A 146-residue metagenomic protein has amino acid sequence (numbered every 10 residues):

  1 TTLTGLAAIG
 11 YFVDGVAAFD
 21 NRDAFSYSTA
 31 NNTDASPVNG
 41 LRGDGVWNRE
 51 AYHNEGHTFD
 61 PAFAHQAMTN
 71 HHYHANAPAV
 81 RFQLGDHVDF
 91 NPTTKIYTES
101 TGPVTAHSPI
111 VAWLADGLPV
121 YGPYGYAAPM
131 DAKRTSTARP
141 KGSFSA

Functional and structural regions predicted by a protein language model:
T1-H53, H57-D60: Solvent-exposed N-terminal domain segments of exported/luminal and surface proteins
F63-A146: Domain-length functional cores that host ligand/cofactor binding and catalytic or interaction surfaces in mature
